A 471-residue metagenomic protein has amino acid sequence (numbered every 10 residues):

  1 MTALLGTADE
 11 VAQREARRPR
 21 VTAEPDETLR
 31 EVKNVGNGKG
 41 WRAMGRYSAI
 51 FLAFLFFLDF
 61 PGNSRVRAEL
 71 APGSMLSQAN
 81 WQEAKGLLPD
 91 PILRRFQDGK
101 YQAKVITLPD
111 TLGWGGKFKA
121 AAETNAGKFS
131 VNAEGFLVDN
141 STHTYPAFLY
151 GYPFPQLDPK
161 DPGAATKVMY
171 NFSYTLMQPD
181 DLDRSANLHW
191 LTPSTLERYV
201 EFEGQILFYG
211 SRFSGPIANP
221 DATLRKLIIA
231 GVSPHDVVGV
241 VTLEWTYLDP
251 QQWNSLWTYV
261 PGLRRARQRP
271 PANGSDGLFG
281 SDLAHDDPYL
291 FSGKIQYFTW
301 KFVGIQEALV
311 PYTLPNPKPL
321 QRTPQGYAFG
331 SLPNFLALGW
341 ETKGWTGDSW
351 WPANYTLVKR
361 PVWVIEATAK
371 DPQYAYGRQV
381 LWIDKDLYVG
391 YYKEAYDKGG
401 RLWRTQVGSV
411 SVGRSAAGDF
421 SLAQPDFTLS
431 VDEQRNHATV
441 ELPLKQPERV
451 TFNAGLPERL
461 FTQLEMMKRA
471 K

Functional and structural regions predicted by a protein language model:
M1-M44: N-terminal secretory signal peptides that target proteins for export/translocation
S48-D59: Bacterial N-terminal signal peptides
N63-Q156, L263, P271-P352, L357-P361 (+1 more regions): Non-transmembrane domains of secretory- and envelope-associated proteins
V66-W253, V260: Solvent-exposed N-terminal domain segments of exported/luminal and surface proteins
A222-I228, N254, V358-E366, V389-K393 (+1 more regions): Short, hydrophobic/aromatic-rich segments at coil-to-beta transitions
G231, P261, A367-K370, E394-K398: Beta-turn initiation residues at beta-strand->coil junctions
V238-V241, Q252-W253, Y374-Q379, Y391 (+2 more regions): Short, surface-exposed coil-to-beta transition loops
T356-L357, P361-Q373, G377-V389: Extended serine/threonine-enriched, polar tracts that run as long, contiguous segments within proteins
